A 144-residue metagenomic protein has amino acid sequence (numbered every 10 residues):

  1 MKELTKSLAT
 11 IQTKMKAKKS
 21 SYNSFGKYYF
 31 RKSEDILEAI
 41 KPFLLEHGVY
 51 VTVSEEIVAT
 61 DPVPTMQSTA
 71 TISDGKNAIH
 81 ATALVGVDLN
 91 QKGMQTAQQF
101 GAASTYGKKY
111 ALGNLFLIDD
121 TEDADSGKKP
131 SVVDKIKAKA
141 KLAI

Functional and structural regions predicted by a protein language model:
M1-I144: Polyanion-binding surfaces on beta-sheet-dominated domains and ring/shell assemblies
